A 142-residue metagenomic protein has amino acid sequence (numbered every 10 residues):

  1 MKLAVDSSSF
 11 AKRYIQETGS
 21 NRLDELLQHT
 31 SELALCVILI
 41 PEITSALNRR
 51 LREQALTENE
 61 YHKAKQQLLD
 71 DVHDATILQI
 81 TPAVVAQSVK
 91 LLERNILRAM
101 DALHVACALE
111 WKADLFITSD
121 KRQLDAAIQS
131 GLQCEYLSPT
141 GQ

Functional and structural regions predicted by a protein language model:
M1-L39, R50-K63, S130: Short, well-structured N-terminal submotif of metal-dependent ribonuclease cores
K2, E25, A106-Q142: Acidic, PIN/NYN-like endoribonuclease modules and their adjacent C-terminal/linker elements
F10, L39, V84, H104 (+1 more regions): Alpha-helix capping/helix-boundary segments
T30-L33, D74-T76, E110-L115: Short active-site oxyanion
L35, Q79, A99, I117-T118: Short beta-strand scaffold positions
L39-I40, A64-R94: Acidic catalytic patch
